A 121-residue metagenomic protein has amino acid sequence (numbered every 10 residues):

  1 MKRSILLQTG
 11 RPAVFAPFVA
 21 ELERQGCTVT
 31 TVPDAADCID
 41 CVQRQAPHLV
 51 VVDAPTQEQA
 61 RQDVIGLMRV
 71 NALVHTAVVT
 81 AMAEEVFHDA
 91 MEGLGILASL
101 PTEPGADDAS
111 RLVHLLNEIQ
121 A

Functional and structural regions predicted by a protein language model:
M1-R3: Phosphate-coordination loops involved in phosphoryl transfer and adenosine-cofactor binding
L7-P12, P33, V52-T56, V79-M82 (+1 more regions): Structural motif
T9-T30: Two-component/phosphorelay signaling modules centered on CheY-like receiver
A20-L22, C41, A90: Alpha-helical interaction/dimerization surfaces of two-component signaling modules
P33-L49, T56-Q57: Acidic, metal-coordinating helix/loop segments flanking the phosphotransfer/catalytic sites of two-component signaling
Q43-Q45, L67-V74, L94: Conserved phosphotransfer cores of two-component systems
H48-V70, T80-V86: Conserved phosphotransfer microenvironments
A77-I119: Output/docking surface of receiver
